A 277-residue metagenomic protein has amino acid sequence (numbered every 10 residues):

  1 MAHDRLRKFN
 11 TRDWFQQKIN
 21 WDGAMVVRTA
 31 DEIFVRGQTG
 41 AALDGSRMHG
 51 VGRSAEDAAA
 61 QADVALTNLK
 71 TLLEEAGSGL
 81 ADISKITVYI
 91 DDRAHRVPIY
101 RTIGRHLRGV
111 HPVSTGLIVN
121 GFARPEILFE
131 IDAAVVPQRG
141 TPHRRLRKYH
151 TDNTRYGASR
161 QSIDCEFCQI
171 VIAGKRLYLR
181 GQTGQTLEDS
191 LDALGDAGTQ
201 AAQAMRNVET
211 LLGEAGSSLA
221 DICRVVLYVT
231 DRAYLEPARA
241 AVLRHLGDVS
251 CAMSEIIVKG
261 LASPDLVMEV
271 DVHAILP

Functional and structural regions predicted by a protein language model:
M1-T67, T71-K85, I90-R206, T210-A220 (+1 more regions): N-terminal presequence-like segments and the immediate start of the first folded domain
